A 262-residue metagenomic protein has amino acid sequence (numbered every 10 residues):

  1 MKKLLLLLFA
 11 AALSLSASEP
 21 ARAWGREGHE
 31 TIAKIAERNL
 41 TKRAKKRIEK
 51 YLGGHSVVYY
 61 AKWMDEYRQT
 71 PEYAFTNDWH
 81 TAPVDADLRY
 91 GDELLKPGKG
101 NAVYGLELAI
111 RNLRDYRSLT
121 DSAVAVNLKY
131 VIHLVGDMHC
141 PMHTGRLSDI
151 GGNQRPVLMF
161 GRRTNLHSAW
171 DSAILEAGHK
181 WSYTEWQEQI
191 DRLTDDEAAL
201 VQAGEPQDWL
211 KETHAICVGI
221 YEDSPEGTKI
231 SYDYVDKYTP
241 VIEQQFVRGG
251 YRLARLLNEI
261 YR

Functional and structural regions predicted by a protein language model:
M1-R26: Bacterial Sec-dependent N-terminal signal peptides
R22-L134, P141, R146-R262: N-terminal, motif-rich segments that launch catalysis or mediate targeting to/interaction with membranes, typified by
